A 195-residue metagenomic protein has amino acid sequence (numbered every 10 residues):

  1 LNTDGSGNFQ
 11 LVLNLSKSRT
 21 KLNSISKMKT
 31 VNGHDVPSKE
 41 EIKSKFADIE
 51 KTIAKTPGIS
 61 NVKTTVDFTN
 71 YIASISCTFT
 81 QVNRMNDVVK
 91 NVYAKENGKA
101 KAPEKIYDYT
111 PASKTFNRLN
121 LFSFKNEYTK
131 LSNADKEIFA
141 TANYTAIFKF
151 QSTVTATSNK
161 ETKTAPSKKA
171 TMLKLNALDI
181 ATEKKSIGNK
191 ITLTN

Functional and structural regions predicted by a protein language model:
L1-G58: Start-of-domain marker
K55-N195: Mature, soluble, non-transmembrane domains
